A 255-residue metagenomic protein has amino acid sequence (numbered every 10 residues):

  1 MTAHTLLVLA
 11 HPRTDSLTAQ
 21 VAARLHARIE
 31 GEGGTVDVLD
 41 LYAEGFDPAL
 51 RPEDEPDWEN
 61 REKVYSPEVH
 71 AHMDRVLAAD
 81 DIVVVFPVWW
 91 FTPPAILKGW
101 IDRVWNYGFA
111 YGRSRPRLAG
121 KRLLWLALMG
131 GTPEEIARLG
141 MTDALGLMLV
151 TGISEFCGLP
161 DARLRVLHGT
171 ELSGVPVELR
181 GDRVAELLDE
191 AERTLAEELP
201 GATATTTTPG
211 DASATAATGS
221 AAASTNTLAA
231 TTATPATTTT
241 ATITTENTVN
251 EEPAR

Functional and structural regions predicted by a protein language model:
M1-F109, V177, G181-A214, N247-R255: N-terminal beta1-alpha1-beta2 submodule of the flavodoxin-like/Rossmannoid cofactor-binding fold
T2, G33-T35, G120, G158-D161: A generic structural signal for alpha->beta connector loops
A3-L6, L128-G131, L167-V175: A short small-residue
L6, D37, R122-L124, R163: A structural signal for isolated positions on well-ordered beta-strands in alpha/beta enzyme cores
V85, W125-A127, L164: Short, conserved beta-strand edge motifs with alternating hydrophobic and charged residues
G112-P160: Short, glycine-/small-residue-rich phosphate/pyrophosphate-handling segment
L139, D143, M148-S220, T225-A229 (+1 more regions): Glycine-rich phosphate/pyrophosphate-binding loop and the adjoining helix
T231-T232, T237-T240: Extracellular mucin-like PTS domains
